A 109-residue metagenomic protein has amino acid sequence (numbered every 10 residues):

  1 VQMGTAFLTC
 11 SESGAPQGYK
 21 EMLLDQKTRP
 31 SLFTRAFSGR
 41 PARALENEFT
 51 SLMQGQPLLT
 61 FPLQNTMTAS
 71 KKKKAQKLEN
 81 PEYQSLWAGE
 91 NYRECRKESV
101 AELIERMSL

Functional and structural regions predicted by a protein language model:
V1-L109: Conserved active-site-proximal phosphate/metal-binding subdomains
